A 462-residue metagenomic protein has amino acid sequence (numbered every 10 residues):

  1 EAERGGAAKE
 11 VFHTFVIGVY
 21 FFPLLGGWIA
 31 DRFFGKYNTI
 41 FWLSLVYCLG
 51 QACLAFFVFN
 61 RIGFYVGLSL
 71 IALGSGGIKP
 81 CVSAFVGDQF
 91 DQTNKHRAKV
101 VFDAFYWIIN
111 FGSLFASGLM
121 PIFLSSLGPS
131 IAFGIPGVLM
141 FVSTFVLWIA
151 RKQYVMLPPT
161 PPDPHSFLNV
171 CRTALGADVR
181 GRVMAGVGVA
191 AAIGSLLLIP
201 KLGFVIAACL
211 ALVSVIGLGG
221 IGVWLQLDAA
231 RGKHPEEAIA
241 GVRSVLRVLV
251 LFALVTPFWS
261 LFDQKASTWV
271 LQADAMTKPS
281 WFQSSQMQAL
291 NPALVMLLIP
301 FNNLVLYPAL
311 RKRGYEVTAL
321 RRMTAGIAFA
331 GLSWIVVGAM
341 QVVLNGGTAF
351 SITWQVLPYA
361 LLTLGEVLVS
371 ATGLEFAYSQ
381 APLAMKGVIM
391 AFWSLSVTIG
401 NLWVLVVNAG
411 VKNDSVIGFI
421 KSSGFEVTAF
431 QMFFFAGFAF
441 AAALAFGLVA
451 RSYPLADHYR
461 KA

Functional and structural regions predicted by a protein language model:
E1-V19, N94-V100: Extracellular/periplasmic helix-loop-helix junction of adjacent transmembrane segments in MFS-like secondary
G18-P23, S75, H96-L147, M184-I193 (+3 more regions): Glycine-rich segments within core transmembrane alpha-helices of 12-TM secondary carriers
F22-V46, Q51-A52: Conserved MFS/SLC helix-loop-helix module at the cytosolic interface between two early adjacent transmembrane helices
I29-A30, G35, V86, F123 (+3 more regions): Hydrophobic alpha-helical transmembrane and interfacial-helix anchor sites in secondary transporters
W42-F64, M323-G347: C-terminal ends and interior cores of transmembrane alpha-helices in multi-pass membrane transporters/permeases
L68-L73, V255-W259, P292, P358-T363: Helical-face signature of the major facilitator-like transporter fold
G77-T93, A266-W269, Y359, E366-A381: Intracellular juxtamembrane helix-capping segments at the cytosolic ends of symmetry-related transmembrane helices
Q92-T93, K99, M120-Q286, F301-N302 (+5 more regions): Intracellular loop-helix junctions on the cytosolic face of multi-pass helical membrane proteins
